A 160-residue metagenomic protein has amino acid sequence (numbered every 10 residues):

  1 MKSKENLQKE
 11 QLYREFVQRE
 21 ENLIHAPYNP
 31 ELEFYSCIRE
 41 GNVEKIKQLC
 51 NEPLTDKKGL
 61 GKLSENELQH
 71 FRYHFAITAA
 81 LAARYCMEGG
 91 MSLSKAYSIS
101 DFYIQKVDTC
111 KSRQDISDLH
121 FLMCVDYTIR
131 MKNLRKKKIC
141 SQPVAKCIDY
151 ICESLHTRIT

Functional and structural regions predicted by a protein language model:
M1-L7, C147-Y150, S154: Gram-positive cell-envelope targeting signals
M1-R130: Hydrophobic, helix-rich cores of sensory/ligand-binding and other regulatory modules that couple small-molecule
A26-N29, Q142, K146: Alpha-helix N-cap/N′ positions at the starts of helices
N42, I159-T160: Poly-acidic low-complexity segments
S94-S98, I139-P143, I159: Alpha-helix N-cap and coil->helix boundary residues
V107-C110, R130-I139, I148-I159: Basic, amphipathic alpha-helical hairpins
